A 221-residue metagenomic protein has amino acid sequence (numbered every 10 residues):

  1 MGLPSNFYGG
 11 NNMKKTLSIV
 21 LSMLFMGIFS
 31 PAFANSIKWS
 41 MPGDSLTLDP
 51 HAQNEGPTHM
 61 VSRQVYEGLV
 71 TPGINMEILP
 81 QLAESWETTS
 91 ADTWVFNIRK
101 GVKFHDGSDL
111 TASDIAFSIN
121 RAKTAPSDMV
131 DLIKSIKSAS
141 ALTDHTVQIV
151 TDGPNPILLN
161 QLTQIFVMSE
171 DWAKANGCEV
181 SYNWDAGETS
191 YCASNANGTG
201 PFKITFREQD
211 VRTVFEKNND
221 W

Functional and structural regions predicted by a protein language model:
M1-N12: Short, Lys/Arg-enriched N-terminal segments with co-localized hydrophobic residues within the first ~10-30 amino acids
V20-I28: Bacterial N-terminal signal peptides
I28-A34: Sec/Tat signal peptide C-region and signal peptidase I cleavage site
N35-L46, E84, T93-N97, I115-I119 (+3 more regions): Short, well-ordered beta-strand elements
S40-S90, N120, N197: N-terminal lobe/hinge region of extracytoplasmic solute-binding protein
E77, I165-W221: Gly/Pro-rich hinge or "lid" segments in bacterial periplasmic/extracellular proteins
E84-D128, L142, Q148, L158: Aromatic- and charge-enriched surface segment that lines or borders ligand/interaction sites
E87, D131-S181, E208: Surface-exposed binding/hinge segments that line and control ligand-binding clefts or catalytic entry sites
